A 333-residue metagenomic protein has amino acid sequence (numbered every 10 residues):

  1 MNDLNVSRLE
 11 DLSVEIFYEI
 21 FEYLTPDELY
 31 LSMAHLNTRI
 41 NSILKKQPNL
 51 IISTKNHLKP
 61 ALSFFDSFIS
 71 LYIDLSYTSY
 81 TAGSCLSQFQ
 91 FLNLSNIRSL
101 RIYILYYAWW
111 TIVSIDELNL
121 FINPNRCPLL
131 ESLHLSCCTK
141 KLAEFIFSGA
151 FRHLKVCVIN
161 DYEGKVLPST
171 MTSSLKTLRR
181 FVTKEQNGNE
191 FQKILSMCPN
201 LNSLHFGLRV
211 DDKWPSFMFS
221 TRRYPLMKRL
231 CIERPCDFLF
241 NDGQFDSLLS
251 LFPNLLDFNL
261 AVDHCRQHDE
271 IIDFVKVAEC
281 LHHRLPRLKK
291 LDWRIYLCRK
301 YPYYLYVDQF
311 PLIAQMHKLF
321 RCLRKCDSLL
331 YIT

Functional and structural regions predicted by a protein language model:
M1-T333: Eukaryote-biased activation of long, low-complexity terminal tails and linkers
